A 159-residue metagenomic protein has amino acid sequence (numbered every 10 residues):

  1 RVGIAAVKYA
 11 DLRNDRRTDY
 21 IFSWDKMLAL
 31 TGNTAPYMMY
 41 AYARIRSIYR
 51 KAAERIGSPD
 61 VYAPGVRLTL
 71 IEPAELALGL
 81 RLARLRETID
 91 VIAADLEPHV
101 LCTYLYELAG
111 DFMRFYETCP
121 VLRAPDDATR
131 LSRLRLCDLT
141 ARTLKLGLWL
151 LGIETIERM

Functional and structural regions predicted by a protein language model:
R1-M159: Non-catalytic interaction-recognition regions
